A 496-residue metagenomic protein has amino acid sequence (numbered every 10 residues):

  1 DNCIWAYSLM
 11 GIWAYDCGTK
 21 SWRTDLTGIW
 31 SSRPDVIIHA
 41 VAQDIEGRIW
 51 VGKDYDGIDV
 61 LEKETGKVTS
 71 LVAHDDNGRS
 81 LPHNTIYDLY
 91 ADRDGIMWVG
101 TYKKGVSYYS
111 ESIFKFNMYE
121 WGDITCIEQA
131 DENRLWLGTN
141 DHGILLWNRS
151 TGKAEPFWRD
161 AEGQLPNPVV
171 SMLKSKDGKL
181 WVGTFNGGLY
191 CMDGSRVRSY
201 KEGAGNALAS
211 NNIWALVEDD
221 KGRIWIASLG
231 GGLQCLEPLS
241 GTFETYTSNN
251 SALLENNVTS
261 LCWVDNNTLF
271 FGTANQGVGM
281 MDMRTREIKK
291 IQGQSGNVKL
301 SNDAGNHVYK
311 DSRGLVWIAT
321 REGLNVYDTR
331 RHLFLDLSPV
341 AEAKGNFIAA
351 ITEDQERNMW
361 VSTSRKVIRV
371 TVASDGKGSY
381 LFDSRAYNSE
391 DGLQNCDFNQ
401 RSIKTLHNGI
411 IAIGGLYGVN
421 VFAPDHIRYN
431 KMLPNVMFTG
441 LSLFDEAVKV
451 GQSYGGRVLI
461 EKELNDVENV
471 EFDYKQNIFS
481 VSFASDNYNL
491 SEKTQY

Functional and structural regions predicted by a protein language model:
D1, Q43-E46, A91-D94, Q129-E132 (+6 more regions): Residue-level detector of Asp-centered blade-edge/turn motifs that repeat once per structural unit in beta-propeller
C3-A6, R48-W50, I96-W98, R134-L137 (+6 more regions): Conserved beta-propeller blade signature
M10-W13, D54-I58, Y102-V106, N140-I144 (+6 more regions): Loop/turn residues immediately N-terminal
D16-K20, E62-G66, S110-I113, N148-G152 (+6 more regions): Short loop/turn segments that connect beta-strands within beta-propeller blades
R23, I29-I37, L71-Y87, K104 (+9 more regions): Residue-level "micro-hotspots" composed of small/polar
I49, L61, V68, I86 (+14 more regions): Fold-core signature of tandem repeat domains
I96-I113, N420-F422: Short, structured interface segments
G272-Q276, N302-H307, S312-R313, E322-N325: Beta-propeller domains
